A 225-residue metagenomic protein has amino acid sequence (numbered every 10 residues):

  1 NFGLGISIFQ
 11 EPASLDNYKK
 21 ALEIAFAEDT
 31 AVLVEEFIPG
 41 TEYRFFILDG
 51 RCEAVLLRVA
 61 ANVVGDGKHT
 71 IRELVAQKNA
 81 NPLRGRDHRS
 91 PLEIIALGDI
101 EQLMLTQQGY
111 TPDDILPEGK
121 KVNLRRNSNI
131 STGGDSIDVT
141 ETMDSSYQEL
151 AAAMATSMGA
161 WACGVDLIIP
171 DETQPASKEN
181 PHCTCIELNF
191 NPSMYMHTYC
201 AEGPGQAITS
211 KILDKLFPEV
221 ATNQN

Functional and structural regions predicted by a protein language model:
N1, N17, N62, N79-N81 (+5 more regions): Detector for Asparagine
N1-A96, D144-Q148: Active-site nucleotide/adenylate-binding loops and adjacent lid/helix of ATP-dependent enzymes
G3-G5, G40, G119, T132-G134 (+2 more regions): Glycine-centered flexibility motif
L4-S7, V55, E101, T132 (+4 more regions): Generic hydrophobic/packing signal
K20, E149-A153, A207, K211: Long, highly charged amphipathic alpha-helices
E23-D29, K78-Q174: A long amphipathic alpha-helix within ATP-dependent nucleotide-binding catalytic cores
D135-T142, T156-A162, I169-N225: C-terminal active-site "lid" helix and adjoining low-complexity regulatory extension at the edge of ATP-using catalytic
